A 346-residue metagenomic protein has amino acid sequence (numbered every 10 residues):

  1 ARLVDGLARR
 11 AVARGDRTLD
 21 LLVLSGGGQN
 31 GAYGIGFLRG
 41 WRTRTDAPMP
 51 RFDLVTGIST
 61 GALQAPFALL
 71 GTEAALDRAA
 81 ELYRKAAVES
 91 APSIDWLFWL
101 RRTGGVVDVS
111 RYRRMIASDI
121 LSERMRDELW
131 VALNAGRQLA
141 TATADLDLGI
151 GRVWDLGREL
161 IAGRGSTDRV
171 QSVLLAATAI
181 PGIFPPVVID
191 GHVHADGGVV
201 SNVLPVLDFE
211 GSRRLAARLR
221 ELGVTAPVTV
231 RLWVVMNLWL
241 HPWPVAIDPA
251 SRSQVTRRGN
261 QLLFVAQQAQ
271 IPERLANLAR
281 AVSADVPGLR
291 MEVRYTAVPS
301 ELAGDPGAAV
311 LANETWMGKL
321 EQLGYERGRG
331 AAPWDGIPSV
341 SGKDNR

Functional and structural regions predicted by a protein language model:
A1-D53, L69-R346: Patatin-like phospholipase
I58-S59: Catalytic nucleophile serine of serine hydrolases, specifically the conserved "nucleophile elbow" pentapeptide
Q64-F67: Hydrolases whose catalytic domains are alpha/beta-hydrolase-1, hotdog thioesterase, or metallo-beta-lactamase-like
